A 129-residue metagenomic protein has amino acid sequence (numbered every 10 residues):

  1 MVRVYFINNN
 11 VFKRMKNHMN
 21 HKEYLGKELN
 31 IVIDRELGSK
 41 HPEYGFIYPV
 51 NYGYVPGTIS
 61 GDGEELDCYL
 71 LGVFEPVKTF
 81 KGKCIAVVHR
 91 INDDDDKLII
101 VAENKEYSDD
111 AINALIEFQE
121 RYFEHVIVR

Functional and structural regions predicted by a protein language model:
M1-M15: N-terminal amphipathic/basic-hydrophobic helices that include classical n-h-c signal peptides and signal-anchor
K16-R129: Hydrophobic N-terminal alpha-helices or hydrophobic patches in metabolic proteins across all domains of life
